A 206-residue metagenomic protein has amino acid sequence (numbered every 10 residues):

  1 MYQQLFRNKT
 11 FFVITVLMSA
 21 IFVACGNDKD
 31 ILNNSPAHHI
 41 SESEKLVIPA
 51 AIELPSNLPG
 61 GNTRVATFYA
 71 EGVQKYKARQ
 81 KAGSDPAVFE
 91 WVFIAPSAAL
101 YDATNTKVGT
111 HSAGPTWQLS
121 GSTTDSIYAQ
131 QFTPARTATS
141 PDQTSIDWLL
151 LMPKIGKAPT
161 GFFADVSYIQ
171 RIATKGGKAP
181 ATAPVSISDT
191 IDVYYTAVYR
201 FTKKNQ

Functional and structural regions predicted by a protein language model:
Y2-V13: Bacterial N-terminal signal peptides that target proteins for export
M18-S19, E71: Residue-level signal for mature regions of secreted extracellular proteins and peptides
I21-A24: C-terminal motif of bacterial Sec signal peptides marking the signal peptidase cleavage site
G26-K29: Bacterial signal peptide processing site
N33-Y76, A82-Q206: Primary mode marks residue(s) on the alpha4-beta5-alpha5 output face of response regulator receiver
